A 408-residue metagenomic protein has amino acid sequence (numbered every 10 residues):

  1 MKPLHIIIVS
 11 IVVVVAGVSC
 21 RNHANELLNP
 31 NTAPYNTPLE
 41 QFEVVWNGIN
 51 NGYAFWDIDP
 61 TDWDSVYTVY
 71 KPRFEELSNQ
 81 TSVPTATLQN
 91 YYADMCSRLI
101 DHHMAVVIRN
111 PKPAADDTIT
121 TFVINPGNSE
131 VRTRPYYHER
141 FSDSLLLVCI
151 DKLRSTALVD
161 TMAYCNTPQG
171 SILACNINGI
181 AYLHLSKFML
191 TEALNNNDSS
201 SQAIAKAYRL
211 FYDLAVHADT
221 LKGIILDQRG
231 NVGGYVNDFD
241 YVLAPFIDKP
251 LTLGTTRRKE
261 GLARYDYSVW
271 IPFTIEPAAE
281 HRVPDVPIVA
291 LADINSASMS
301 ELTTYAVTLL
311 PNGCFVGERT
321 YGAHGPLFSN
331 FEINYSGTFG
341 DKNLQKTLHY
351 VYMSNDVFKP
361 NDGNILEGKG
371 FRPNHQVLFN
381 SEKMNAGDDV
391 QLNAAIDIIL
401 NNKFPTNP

Functional and structural regions predicted by a protein language model:
M1-H5, N22: Positively charged n-region of N-terminal signal peptides that target proteins for export
A16-S19: C-terminal motif of bacterial Sec signal peptides marking the signal peptidase cleavage site
R21-D248, T252-G254, N334-F339, V390 (+1 more regions): Flexible, low-complexity junctional segments that flank or bridge functional domains
A181-H184, G223-D227, L253-T255, P287-A292 (+2 more regions): Structural recognition of the beta-strand scaffold that forms the well-ordered cores of secreted hydrolase catalytic
K187-T191, G230-V236, T252-L253, E260-L262 (+3 more regions): Solvent-exposed loop/turn segments at secondary-structure junctions within structured extracellular/periplasmic domains
G233-V289, N295, F328, S336 (+2 more regions): Gly/Ser/Thr-rich loop/hinge elements
G317-G337: C-terminal soluble interaction/assembly domains
D362, E367-P408: Low-complexity, Gly/Ser/Thr/Pro-rich intrinsically disordered linker/tail segments
